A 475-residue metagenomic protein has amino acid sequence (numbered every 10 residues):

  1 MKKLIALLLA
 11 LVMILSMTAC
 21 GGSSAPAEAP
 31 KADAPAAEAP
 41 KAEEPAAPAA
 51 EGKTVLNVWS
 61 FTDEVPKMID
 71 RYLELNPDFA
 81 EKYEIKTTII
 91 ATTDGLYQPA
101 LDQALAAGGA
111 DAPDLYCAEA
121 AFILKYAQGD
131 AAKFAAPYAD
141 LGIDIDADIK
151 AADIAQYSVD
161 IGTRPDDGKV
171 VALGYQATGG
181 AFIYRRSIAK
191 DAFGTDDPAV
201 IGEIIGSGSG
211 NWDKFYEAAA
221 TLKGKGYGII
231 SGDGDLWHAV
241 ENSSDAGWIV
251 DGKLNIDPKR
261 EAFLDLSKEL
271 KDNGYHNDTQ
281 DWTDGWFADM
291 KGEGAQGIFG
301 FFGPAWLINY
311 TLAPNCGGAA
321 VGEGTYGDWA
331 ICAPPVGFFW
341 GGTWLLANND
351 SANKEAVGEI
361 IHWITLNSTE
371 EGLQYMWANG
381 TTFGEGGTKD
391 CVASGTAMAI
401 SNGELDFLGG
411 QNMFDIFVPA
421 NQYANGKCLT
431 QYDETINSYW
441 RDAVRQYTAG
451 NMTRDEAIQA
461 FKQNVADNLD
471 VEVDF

Functional and structural regions predicted by a protein language model:
M1-L56, Q463-F475: Short, low-complexity disordered leader/linker segments with a strong preference for bacterial N-terminal type II
A47, A118-A181, E323-A333, N402 (+1 more regions): Hinge/lid segment of periplasmic solute-binding proteins
G52-T54, E81-T87, A106-G109, T163-G168 (+2 more regions): Extracytoplasmic/periplasmic substrate-recognition and gating elements
F61-E84, W440: Short, polar/charged alpha-helical segment
D78-I154, D191-A192, Q296-G300: Extracytoplasmic "Venus flytrap"/periplasmic binding protein-like
D160-F182, S207-N255, K259-E261, G300: Extracytoplasmic/periplasmic solute-binding protein
K214-K223, D251-G285, T325-A330: Glycine-centered hinge/linker elements that transmit conformational signals in sensory and ligand-binding systems
N402-A466: C-terminal capping/gating helix-and-loop segments adjacent to ligand/active sites or protein-protein/ligand interfaces
